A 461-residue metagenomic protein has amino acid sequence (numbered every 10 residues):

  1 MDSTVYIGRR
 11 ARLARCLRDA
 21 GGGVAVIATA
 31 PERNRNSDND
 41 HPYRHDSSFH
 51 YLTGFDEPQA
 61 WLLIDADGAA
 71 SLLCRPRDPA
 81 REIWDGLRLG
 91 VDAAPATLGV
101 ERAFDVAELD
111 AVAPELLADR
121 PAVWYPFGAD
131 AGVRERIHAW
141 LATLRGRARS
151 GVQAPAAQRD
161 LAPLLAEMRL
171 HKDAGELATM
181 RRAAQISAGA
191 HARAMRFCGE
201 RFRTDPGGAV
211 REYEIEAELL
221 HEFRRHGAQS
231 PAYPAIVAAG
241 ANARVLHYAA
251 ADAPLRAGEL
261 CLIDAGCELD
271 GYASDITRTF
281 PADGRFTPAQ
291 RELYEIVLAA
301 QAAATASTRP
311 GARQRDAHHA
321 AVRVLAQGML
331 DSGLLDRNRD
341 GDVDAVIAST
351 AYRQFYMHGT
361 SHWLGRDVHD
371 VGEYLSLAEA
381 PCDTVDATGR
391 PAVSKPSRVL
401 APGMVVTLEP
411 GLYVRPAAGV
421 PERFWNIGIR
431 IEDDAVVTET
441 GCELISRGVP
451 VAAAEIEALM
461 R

Functional and structural regions predicted by a protein language model:
M1-R461: Active-site neighborhoods and metal-handling regions in enzymes and metal-associated proteins
